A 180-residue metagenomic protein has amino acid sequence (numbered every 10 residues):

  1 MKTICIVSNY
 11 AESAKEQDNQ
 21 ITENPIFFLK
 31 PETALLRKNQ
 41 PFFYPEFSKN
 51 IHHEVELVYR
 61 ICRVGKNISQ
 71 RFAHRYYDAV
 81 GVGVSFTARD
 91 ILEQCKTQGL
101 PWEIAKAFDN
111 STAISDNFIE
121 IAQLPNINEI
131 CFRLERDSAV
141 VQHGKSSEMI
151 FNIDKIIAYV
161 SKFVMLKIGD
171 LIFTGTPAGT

Functional and structural regions predicted by a protein language model:
M1-K96, I104: Extended, compositionally biased flexible segments
C5, N9, S13-I21, I26 (+2 more regions): Catalytic-pocket segment enriched in acidic/His residues
